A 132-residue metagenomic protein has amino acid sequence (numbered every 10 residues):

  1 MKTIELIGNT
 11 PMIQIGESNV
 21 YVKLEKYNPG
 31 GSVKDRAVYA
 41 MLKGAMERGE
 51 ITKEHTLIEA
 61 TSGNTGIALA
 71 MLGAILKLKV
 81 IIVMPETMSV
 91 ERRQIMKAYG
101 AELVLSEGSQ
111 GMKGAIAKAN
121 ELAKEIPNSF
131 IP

Functional and structural regions predicted by a protein language model:
M1-P132: PLP-dependent amino-acid enzyme catalytic core
